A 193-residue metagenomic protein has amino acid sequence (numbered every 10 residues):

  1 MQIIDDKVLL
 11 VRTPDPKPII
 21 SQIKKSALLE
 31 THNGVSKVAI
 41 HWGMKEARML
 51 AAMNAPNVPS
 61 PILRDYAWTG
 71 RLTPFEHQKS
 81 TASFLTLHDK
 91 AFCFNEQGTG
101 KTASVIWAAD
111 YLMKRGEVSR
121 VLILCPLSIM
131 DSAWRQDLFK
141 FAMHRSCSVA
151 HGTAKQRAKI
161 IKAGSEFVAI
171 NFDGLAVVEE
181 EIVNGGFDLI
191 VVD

Functional and structural regions predicted by a protein language model:
M1-A52: N-terminal accessory interaction module
P16-K24, E30-T31, K45, A55-S83 (+2 more regions): SF2 helicase/translocase NTPase motor core, specifically the RecA-like lobe 1 inter-motif segment between Walker
N95: The Walker A (P-loop) glycine that initiates the GxxxxGKT/S ATP-binding motif of P-loop NTPases
